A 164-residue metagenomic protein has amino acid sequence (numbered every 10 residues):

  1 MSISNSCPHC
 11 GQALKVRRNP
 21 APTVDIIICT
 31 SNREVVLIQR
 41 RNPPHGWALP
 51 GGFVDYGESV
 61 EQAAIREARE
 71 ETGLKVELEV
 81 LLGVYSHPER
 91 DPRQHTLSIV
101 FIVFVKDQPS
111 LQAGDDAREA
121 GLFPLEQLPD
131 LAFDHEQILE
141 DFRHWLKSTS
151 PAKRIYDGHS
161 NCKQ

Functional and structural regions predicted by a protein language model:
M1-D25: Acidic, metal-coordinating catalytic segment for phosphate/diphosphate chemistry, firing primarily on the Nudix
N5, P22-V24, R33, L97-I99 (+1 more regions): Change "...and in nucleic-acid phosphodiester-cleaving endonucleases..." to "...and in nucleic-acid processing enzymes
R18-P20, D91-L97, G114-A117: A generic structural micro-feature
I28-C29, L37, V103-V105, L122: Conserved hydrophobic "DFG−1" position in protein kinase catalytic cores
T30, Y85-S110, F142, L146-T149: Active-site-adjacent beta-strand/loop module that shapes the phosphate/pyrophosphate-binding cleft
T30-E71: Conserved Nudix-box catalytic region and its N-terminal flanking loop in Nudix hydrolases and closely related
P44-H45, A113-Q164: Nudix hydrolase/Nudix homology domain
K75-G83: A short coil-to-beta-strand element that immediately follows conserved catalytic motifs
